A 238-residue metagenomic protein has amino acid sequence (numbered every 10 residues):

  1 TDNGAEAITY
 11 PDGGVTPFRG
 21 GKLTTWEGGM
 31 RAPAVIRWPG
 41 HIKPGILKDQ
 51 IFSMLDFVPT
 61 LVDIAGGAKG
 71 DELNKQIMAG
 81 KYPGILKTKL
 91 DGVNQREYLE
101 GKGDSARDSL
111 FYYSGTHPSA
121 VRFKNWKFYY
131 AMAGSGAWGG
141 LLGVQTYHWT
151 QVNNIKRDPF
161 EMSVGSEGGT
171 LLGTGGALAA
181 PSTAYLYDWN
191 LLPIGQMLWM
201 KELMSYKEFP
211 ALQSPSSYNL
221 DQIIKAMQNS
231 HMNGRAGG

Functional and structural regions predicted by a protein language model:
D2: Active-site glycine-centered loops adjacent to acidic/histidine catalytic or metal-binding residues that shape
A5-E27, I42-I46, Q50, L55-M162: C-terminal cap/loop subdomain of S1 sulfatases and analogous C-terminal strand-loop tails that border
A34-I36: Short glycine- and hydrophobic/aromatic-rich loop-to-beta-strand nucleating segment in the catalytic cores
F128, G134, L142-Q151, I155-G238: Long, internal low-complexity/basic segments
